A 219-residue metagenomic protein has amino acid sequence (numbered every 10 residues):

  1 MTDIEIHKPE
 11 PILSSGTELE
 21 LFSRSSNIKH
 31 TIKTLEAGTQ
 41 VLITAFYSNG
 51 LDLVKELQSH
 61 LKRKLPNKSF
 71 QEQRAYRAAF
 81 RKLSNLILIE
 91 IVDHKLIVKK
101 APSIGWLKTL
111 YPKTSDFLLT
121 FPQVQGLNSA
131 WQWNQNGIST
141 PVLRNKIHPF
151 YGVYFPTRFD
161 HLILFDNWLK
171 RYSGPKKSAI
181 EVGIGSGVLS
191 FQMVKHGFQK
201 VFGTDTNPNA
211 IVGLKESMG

Functional and structural regions predicted by a protein language model:
D3-P9, G16-N27, T31-I138: N-terminal auxiliary segments of SAM/dcSAM-dependent transferases
P9-P11, P112, P122, P141 (+4 more regions): Proline-rich intrinsically disordered, low-complexity coils
F22, F46-Y47, F70, F80 (+9 more regions): Phenylalanine-focused residue identity feature
I87-I91, I147, E216-S217: Hydrophobic transmembrane alpha-helix bundles
Q125-Y172: Class I SAM-dependent transferase core
R158-G219: Conserved SAM/SAH cofactor-binding pocket of Class I
